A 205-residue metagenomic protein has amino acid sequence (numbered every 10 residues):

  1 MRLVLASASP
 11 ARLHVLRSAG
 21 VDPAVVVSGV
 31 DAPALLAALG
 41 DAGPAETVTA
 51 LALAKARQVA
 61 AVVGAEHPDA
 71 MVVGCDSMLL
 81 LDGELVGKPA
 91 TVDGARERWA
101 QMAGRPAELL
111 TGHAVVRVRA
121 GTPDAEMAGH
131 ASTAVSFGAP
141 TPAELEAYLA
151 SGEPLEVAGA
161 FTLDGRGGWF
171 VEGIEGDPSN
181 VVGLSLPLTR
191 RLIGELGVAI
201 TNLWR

Functional and structural regions predicted by a protein language model:
M1-V4, A11, D41-R205: Anionic-ligand binding patches
G20-A42, A125-S132: Short glycine-rich, Thr/Ser-proximal phosphate-binding strand/loop in the N-terminal lobe of ATP-dependent enzymes
